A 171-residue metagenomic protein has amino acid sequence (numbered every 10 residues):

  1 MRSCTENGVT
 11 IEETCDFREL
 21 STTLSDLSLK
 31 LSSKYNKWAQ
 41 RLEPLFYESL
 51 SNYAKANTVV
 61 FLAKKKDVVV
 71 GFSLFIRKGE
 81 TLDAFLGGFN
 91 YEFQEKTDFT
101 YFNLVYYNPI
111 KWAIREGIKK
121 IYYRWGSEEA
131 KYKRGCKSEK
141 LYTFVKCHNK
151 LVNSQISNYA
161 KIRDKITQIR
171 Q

Functional and structural regions predicted by a protein language model:
M1, F72-L74, K111, R134 (+1 more regions): Homeobox/homeodomain signature
M1-K96: A conserved beta-strand-loop-helix scaffold within acyl/acetyltransferase catalytic domains
T22, F102-N103, Y159: Short, flexible segments with low predicted structural confidence
S51, I110-K111, R163: Generic alpha-helical secondary structure signal
K65, E116-Q171: Active-site/acyl-donor-binding loops of N-acyltransferases
T81-T143: Acyl-donor binding region in acyl/amide transferases
